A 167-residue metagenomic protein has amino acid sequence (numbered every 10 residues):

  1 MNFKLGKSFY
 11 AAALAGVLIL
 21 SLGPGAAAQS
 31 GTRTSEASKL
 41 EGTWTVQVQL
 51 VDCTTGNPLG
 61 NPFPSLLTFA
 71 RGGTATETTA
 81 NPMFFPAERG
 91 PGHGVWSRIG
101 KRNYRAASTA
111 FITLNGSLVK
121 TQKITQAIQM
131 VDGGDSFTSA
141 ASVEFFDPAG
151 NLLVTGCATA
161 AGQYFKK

Functional and structural regions predicted by a protein language model:
N2-A13: Bacterial N-terminal signal peptides that target proteins for export
A11-S21: Bacterial N-terminal signal peptides
A26-S30: Boundary at the C-terminal end of the N-terminal hydrophobic targeting segment
R33-E41, T68-G72, S97-Y104, A127-F137 (+1 more regions): A short, structured loop/turn motif at beta-sheet edges
E36-G56, G92-G94: Tryptophan-anchored aromatic micro-motifs
G56-N103, I112, S136: N-terminal glycine/threonine-rich, aromatic-flanked beta-hairpin/loop signature
G60-P64, R89-H93, K120-T125, T138-A140 (+1 more regions): Short, surface-exposed coil-to-beta transition loops
S142-K167: Edge beta-strand at a domain terminus
